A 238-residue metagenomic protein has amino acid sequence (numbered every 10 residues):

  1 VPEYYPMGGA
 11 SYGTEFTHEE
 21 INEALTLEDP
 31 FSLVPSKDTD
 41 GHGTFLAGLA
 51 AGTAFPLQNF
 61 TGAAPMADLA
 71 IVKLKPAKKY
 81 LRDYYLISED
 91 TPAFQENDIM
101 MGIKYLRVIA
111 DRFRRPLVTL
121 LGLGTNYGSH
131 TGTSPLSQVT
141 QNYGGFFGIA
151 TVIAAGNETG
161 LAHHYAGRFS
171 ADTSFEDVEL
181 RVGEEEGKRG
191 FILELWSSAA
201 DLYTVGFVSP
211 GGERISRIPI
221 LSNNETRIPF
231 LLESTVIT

Functional and structural regions predicted by a protein language model:
V1-Q95, R114-V118, G148, K188-R189 (+1 more regions): Subtilisin-like serine protease catalytic core
P2-E20, S216-T238: Exoplasmic/lumenal beta-rich domain surfaces
N59-T61, G183-E185, L195: Generic marker of residues within folded, mature protein domains
K78-E176, G187-I215, N224-I237: Substrate-binding/access-modulating region of protease and related hydrolase catalytic domains
V178-R181: Compact beta-rich and alpha/beta scaffold cores in large eukaryotic transport/transcription complexes and associated
